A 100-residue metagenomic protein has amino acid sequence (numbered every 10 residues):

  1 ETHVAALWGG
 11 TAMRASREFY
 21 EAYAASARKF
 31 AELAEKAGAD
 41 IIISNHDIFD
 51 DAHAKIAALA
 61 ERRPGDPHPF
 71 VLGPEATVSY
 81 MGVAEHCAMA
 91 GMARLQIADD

Functional and structural regions predicted by a protein language model:
E1-R63, P67-H86: Metallo-beta-lactamase
S79-D100: C-terminal capping/extension segments of zinc metalloprotease domains
